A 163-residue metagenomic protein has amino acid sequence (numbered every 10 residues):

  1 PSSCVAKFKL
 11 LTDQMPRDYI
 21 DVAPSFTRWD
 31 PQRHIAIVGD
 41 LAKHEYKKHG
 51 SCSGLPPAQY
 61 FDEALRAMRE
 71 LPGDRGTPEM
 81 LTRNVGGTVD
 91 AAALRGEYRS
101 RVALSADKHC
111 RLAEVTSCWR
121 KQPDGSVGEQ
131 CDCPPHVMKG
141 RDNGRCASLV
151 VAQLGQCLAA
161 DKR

Functional and structural regions predicted by a protein language model:
P1-S25: An N-terminal structural lobe/cap that precedes and organizes the functional/catalytic core across diverse proteins
P24-R163: C-terminal, well-folded lobe of enzymatic/effector domains
